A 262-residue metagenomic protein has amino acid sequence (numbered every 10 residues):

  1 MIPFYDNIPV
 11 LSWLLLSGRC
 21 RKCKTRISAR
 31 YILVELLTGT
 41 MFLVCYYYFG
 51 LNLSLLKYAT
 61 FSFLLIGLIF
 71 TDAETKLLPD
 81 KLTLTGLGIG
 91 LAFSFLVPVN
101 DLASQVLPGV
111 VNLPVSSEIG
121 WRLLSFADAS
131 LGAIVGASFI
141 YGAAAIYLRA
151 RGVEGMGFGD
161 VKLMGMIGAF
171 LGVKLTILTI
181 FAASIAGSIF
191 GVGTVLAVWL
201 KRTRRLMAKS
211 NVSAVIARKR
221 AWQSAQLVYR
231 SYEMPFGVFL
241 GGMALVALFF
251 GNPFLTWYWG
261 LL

Functional and structural regions predicted by a protein language model:
M1-L262: A membrane-topology feature that recognizes alpha-helical transmembrane segments and their immediate juxtamembrane
